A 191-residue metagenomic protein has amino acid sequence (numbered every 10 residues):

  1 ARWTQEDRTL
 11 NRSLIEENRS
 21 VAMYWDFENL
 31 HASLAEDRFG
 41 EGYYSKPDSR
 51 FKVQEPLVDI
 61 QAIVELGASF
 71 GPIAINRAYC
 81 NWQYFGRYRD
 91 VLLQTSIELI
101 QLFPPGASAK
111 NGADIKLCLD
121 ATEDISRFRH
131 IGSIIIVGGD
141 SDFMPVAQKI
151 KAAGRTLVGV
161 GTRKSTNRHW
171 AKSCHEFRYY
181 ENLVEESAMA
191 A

Functional and structural regions predicted by a protein language model:
R2-K116, D120, S126, K151 (+1 more regions): Domain-level signal for Mg2+-assisted phosphodiester chemistry and nucleotide/NA-binding surfaces in nucleic-acid
D26, A78, A121, I136 (+2 more regions): A residue-level signal for conserved active-site and pocket-lining positions in enzyme catalytic cores
P72-A74, H130, S173: Short loop/turn motifs at secondary-structure junctions
Y84-R89, T162-W170: Short, glycine/polar-rich helix-capping loops at beta-to-alpha or helix-loop-helix junctions that flank or form
I100, F177-N182: Short acidic-hydrophobic, aromatic-tinged amphipathic segments that line or gate anion-handling sites
G112, R127-S165, H175: Active-site histidine-anchored catalytic micro-motif
R168, K172-R178: Contiguous mid-protein beta-loop-alpha structural module that forms a pocket-lining wall or clamp of enzyme active
E185-A191: Conserved alpha/beta core segments of nucleic-acid transaction machinery
